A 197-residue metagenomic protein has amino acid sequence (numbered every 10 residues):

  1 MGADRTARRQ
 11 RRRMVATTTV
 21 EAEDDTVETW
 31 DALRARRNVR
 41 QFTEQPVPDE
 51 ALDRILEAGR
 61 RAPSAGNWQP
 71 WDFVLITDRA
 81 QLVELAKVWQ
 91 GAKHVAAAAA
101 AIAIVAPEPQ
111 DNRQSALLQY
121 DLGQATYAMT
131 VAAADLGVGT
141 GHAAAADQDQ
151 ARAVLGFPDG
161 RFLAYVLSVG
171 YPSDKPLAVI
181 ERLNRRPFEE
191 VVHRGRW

Functional and structural regions predicted by a protein language model:
G2-W197: Acidic, surface-exposed loops and disordered segments
